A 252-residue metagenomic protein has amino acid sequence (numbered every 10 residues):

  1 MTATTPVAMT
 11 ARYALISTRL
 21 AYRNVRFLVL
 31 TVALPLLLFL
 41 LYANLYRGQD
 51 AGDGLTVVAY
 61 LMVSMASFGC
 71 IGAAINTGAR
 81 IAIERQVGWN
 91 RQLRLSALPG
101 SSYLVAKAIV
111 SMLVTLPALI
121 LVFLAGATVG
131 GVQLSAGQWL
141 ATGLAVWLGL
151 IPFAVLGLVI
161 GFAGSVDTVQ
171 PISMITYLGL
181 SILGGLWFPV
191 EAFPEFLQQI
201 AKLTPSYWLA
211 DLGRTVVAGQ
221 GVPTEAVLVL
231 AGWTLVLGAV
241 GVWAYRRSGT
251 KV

Functional and structural regions predicted by a protein language model:
M1-A14, F196-S206: Short, membrane-interfacial amphipathic segments enriched in basic
T2-M9, L15-V87, T115, L119 (+2 more regions): Transmembrane helix-boundary elements of multi-pass transport/secretion proteins, especially ABC-type permease modules
R12, I16-L20, R91-L95, G161 (+2 more regions): Short amphipathic alpha-helical coupling elements at transmembrane boundaries
L41-Y46, A163-L203: Transmembrane helix segments
A43-G48, A127, G131, L158-F162 (+5 more regions): Transmembrane helix-loop junction
A51-G52, V132-Q133, G184-L237, K251: Membrane-interfacial helix-loop-helix junctions in multi-pass membrane proteins
R80-M112: Helix-loop-helix units of permease transmembrane domains in multi-pass membrane transporters, especially ABC
G100-I175, G221-A231, V236-A239: Alpha-helical transmembrane segments and their short interhelical loops
